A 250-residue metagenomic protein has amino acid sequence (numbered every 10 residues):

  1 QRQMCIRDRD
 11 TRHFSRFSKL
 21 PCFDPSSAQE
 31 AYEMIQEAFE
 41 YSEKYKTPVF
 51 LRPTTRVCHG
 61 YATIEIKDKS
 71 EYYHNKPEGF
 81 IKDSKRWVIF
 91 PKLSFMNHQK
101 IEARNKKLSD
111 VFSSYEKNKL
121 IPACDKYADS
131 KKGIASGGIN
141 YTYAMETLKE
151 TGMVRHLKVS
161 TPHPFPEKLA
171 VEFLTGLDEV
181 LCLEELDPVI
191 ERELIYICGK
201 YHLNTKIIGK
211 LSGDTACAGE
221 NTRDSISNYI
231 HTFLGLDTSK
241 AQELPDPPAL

Functional and structural regions predicted by a protein language model:
R2-I6: Short, small-residue-biased leader/transition segments that mark boundaries at the very start of proteins
R7-F17, Y196-T205: Flexible glycine/proline-rich, aromatic-decorated loop/lid segments
R16-D24: Glycine/charged-rich beta-loop-alpha catalytic/anionic-binding loops adjacent to active sites
P25-L250: Flexible, low-complexity linker and terminal segments
